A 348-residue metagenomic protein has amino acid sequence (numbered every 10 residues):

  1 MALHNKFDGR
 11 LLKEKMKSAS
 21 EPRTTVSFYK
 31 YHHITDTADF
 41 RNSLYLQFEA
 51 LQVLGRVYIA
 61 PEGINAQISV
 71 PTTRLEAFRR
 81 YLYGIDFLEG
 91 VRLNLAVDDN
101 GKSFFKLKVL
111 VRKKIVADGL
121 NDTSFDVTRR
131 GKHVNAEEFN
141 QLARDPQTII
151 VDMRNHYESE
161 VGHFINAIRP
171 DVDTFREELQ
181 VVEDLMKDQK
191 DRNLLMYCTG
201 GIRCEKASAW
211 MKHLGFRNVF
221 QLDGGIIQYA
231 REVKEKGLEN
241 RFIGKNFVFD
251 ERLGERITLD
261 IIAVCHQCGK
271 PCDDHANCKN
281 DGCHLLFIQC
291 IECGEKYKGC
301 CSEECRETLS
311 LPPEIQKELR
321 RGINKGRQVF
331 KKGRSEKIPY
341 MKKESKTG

Functional and structural regions predicted by a protein language model:
A2-K132, N155-N193, I202-G348: Rhodanese-like catalytic fold shared by cysteine-dependent sulfurtransferases and DSP/PTP-type phosphatases
L51, D145-P146: Structured helix-beta-strand junction loops
G131-D145: Internal catalytic-core helix/loop-beta-alpha segment that presents or stabilizes conserved functional determinants
I149-M153: Short hydrophobic beta-strand that contains or immediately precedes a catalytic carboxylate
T199: Substrate-contacting helices/loops that form the catalytic groove of nucleic-acid and nucleotide-polymer processing
